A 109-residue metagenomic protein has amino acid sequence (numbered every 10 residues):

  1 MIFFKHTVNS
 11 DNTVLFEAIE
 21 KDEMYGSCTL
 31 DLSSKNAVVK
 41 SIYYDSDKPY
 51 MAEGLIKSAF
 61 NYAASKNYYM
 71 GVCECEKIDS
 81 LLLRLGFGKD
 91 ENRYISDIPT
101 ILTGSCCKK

Functional and structural regions predicted by a protein language model:
M1-I19, G104-K109: Short amphipathic alpha-helix that is part of the acyltransferase structural core
F3-H6, L30, F87: Assembly/interface hotspot detector across virion components, adhesins/toxins, and nucleic-acid enzymes
S10, V14-Y50, G54: Conserved donor-binding loop and adjoining core beta-sheet/short helix segment in diverse acyl/aminoacyl transferases
L55-A64: A conserved short alpha-helix in the GNAT/GCN5 acetyltransferase fold that borders and helps form the acetyl-CoA
A63-E76: Conserved GNAT acetyl-CoA-binding A-motif
E76-N92: Conserved active-site alpha-helix within GNAT-family acetyltransferase domains
E91-K109: C-terminal "cap" of GNAT-fold acetyltransferases
